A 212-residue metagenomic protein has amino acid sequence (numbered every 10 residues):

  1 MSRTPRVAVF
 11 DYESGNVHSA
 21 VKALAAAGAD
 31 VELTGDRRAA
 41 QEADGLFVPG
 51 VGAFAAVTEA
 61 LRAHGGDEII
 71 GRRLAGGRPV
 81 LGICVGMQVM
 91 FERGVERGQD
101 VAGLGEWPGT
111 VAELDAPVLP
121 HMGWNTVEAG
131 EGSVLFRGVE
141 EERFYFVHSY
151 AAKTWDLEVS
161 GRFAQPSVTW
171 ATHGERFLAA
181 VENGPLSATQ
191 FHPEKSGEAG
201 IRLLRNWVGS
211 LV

Functional and structural regions predicted by a protein language model:
S2-A8, L186: Extreme N-terminal starter segment of soluble prokaryotic enzymes
V31-E42: Short acidic low-complexity segments
A40-G50: Short acidic/histidine-rich motifs immediately flanking catalytic phosphotransfer sites in two-component signaling
G52-W124: Cysteine-nucleophile active-site neighborhood
E92-A171: Pocket-forming structural segment of enzyme catalytic cores
E141, E182-S187: Beta-strand-turn-beta hairpins that frame and shape the catalytic cleft of phosphate-ester-processing enzymes
W170, E175-N183: Short, surface-exposed beta-strand/loop micro-motifs that present aromatic residues
P185-V212: Acyltransferase
